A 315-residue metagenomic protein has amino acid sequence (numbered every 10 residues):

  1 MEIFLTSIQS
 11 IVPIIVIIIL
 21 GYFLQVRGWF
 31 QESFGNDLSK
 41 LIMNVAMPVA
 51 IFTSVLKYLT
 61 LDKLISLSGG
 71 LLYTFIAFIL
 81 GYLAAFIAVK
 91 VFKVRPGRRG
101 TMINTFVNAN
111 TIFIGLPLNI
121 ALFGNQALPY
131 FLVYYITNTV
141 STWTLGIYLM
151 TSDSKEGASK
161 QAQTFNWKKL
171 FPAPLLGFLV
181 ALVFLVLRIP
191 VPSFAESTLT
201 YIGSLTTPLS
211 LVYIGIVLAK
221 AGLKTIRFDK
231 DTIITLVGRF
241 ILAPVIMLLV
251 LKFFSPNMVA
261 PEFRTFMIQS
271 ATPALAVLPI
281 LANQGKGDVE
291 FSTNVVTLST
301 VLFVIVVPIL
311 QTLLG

Functional and structural regions predicted by a protein language model:
M1-G315: Alpha-helical transmembrane segments of multi-pass small-molecule/ion transporters
